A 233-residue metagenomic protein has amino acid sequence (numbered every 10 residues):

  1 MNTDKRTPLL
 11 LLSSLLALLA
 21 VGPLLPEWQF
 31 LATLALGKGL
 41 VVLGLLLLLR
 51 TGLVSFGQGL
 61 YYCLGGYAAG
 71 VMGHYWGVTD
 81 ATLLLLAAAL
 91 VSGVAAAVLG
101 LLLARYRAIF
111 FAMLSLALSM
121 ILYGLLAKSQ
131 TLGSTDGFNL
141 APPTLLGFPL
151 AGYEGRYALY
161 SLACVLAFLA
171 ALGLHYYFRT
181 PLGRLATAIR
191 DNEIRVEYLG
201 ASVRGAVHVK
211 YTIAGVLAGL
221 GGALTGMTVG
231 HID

Functional and structural regions predicted by a protein language model:
N2-D233: Transmembrane alpha-helices and adjacent helix-loop boundaries
